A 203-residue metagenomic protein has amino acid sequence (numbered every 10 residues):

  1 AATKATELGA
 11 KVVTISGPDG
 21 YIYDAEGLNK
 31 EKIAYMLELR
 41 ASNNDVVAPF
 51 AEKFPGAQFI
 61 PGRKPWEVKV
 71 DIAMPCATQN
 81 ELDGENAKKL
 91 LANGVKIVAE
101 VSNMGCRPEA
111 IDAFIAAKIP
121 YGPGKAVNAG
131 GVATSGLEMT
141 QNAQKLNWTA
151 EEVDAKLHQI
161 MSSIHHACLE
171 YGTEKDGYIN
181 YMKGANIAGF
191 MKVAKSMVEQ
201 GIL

Functional and structural regions predicted by a protein language model:
A1-K69: Glycine-rich phosphate/diphosphate-binding loop of Rossmann-like nucleotide-binding domains
K11-T14, A57-Q58, D71-I72, V95-V98 (+1 more regions): Structural motif
Y23-D24, L82-D83, R107-P108: Short acidic/glycine-rich loop or secondary-structure boundary segments that cap or lie
I60-V70, N80-I97: Rossmann-fold NAD(P) dinucleotide-binding segment
M74-C76, V101: Short, well-ordered coil/turn residues at beta-beta hairpins and beta-strand->alpha-helix junctions within
T78-N80, M104: Short glycine-rich anion-binding loops that position phosphate/pyrophosphate groups of nucleotides and phosphorylated
K89-L203: Adenosine-phosphate binding glycine-rich loop
